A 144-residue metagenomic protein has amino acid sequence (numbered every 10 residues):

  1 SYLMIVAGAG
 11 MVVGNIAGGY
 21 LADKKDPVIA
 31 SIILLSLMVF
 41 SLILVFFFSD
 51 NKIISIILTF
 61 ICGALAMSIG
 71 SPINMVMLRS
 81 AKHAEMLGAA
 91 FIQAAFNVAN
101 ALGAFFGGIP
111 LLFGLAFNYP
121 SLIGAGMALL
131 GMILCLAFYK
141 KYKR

Functional and structural regions predicted by a protein language model:
S1-I5, A89-A90, S121: Small-residue hotspots at the loop-to-helix junctions and early N-terminal turns of transmembrane alpha-helices
G8-A9, N97-V98: Short hydrophobic/small-residue motifs within alpha-helical transmembrane segments of multi-pass transporter-like
G14-P27, L111-L112: Helix-to-loop junctions at the C-terminal end of transmembrane segments in multipass secondary transporters
N15, N100-G108: Glycine/proline-centered helix-kink
V28-I73: C-terminal transmembrane helical hairpin of 12-TM major facilitator-type secondary transporters
V76-M86: Paired intracellular helix-loop junctions of major facilitator superfamily
I109-A128: A membrane-interface helix-boundary motif in multi-pass transporters
A125-R144: Multi-pass alpha-helical transporter architecture, strongest for 12-TM Major Facilitator/SLC carriers used
